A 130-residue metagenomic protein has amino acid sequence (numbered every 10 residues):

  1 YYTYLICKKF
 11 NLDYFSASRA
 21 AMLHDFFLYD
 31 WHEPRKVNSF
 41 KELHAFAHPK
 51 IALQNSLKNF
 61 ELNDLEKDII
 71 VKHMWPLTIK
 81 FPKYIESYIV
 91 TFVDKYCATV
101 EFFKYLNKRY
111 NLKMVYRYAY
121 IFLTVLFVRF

Functional and structural regions predicted by a protein language model:
Y1-F130: Metal-dependent phosphohydrolase cores
